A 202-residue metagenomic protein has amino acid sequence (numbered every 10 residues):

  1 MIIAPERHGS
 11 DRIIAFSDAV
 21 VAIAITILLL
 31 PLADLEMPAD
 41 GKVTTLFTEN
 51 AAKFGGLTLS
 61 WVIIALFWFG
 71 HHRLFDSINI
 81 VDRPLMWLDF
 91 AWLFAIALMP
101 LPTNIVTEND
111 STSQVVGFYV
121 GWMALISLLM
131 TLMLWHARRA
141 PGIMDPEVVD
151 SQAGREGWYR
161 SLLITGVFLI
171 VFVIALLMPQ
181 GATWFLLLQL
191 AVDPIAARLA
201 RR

Functional and structural regions predicted by a protein language model:
M1-R202: Multi-pass alpha-helical transmembrane bundle typical of ion/small-solute transporters and intramembrane aspartyl
